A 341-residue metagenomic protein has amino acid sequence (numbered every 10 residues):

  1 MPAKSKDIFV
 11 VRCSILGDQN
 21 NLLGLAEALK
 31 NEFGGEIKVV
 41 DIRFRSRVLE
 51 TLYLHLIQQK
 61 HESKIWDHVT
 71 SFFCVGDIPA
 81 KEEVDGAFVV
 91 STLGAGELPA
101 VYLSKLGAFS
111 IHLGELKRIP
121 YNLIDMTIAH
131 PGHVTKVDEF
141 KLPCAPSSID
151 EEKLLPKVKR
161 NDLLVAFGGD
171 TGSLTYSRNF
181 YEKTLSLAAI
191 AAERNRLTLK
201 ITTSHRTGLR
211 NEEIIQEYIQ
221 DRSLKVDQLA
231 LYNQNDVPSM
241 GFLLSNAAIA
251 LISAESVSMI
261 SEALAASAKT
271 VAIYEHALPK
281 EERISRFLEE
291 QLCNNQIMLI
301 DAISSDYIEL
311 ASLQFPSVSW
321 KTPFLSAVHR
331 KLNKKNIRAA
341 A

Functional and structural regions predicted by a protein language model:
A3-F9: Extreme N-terminal starter segment of soluble prokaryotic enzymes
V10-F140: Active-site and donor-binding regions of nucleotide-sugar-utilizing enzymes
V11, S147-R210, Y232: Active-site donor-nucleotide binding/catalytic segment of nucleotide-sugar enzymes
I15-D18, M240-E282: A donor-sugar binding/catalytic signature common to diverse glycosyltransferases and related nucleotide-sugar
V40-D41, T127-A129, L199-H205, Y274: Short internal beta-strands
L116, Y121-F180, D306-L310: A nucleotide-sugar donor-handling region in carbohydrate enzymes
I215-S258: Donor nucleotide-activated moiety binding/catalytic core segment of transferases that use nucleotide-activated donors
L288-A341: Leloir-type glycosyltransferase catalytic cores
